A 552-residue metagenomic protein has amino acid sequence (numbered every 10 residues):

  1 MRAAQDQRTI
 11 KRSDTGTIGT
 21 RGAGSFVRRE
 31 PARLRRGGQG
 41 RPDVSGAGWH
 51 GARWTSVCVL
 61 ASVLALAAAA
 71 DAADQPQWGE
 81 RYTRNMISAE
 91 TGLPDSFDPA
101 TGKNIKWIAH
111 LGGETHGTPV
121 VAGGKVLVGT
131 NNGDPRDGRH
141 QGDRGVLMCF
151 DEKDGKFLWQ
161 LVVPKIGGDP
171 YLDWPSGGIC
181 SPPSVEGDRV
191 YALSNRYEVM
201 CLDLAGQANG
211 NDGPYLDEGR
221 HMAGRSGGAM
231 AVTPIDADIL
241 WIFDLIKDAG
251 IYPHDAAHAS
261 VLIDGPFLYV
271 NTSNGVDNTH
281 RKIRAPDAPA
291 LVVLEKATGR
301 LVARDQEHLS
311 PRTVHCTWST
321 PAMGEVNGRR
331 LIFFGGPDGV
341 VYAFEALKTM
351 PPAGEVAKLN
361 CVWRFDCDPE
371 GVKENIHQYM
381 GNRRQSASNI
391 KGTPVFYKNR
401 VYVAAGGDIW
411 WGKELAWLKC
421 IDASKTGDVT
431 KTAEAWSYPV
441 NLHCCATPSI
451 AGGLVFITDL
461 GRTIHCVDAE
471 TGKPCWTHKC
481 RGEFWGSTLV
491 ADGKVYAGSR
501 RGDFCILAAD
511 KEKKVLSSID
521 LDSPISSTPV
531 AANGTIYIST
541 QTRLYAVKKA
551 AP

Functional and structural regions predicted by a protein language model:
D6-R8, A32, G40-D43, G51 (+4 more regions): Generic low-complexity segments that are intrinsically disordered, proline-rich and/or Lys/Arg-biased
Q7, T17, R21-G38, P42-D43 (+1 more regions): Intrinsic, low-complexity polybasic segments
G19, R53-W54, N85: Residue-level detector of intrinsically disordered terminal segments
P31, Q39, A65, A69-D71: Intrinsic disorder/low-complexity segments in short proteins, especially the signal peptide and propeptide regions
A52-A67: Bacterial N-terminal signal peptides
A68-P552: Noncatalytic, solvent-exposed loop/strand surfaces of beta-propeller-type extracellular/periplasmic domains
